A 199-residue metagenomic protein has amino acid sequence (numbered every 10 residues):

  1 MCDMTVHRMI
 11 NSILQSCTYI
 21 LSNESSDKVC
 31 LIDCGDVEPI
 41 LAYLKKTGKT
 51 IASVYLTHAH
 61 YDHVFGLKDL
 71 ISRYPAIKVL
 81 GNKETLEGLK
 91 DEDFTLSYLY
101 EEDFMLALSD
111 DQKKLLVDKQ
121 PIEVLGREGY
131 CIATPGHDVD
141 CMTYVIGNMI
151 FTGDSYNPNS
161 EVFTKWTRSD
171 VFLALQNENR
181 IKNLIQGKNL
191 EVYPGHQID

Functional and structural regions predicted by a protein language model:
M1-T47, T143-G153: Conserved beta-strand hairpin/beta-sheet module of binuclear metal-dependent hydrolase folds, prominently
Y19, K90-D93, F163: Short, well-ordered secondary-structure micro-motifs
S25, T47-K49, Y74, I185-K188: A structural signal for short coil/turn segments at secondary-structure junctions
S25-S26, D36, Y61, G136 (+2 more regions): Short, glycine/acidic-enriched loop or turn micro-motifs at the edges of active sites
L31-D33, A52-H60, V79-N82, A133-G136 (+2 more regions): Active-site neighborhood of phospho(di)ester-bond hydrolases with catalytic His/Asp-centered motifs
D36-E123: Active-site HxH/HxHxD metal-binding segment of metal-dependent hydrolases
L96, E128-D199: Metallo-beta-lactamase
